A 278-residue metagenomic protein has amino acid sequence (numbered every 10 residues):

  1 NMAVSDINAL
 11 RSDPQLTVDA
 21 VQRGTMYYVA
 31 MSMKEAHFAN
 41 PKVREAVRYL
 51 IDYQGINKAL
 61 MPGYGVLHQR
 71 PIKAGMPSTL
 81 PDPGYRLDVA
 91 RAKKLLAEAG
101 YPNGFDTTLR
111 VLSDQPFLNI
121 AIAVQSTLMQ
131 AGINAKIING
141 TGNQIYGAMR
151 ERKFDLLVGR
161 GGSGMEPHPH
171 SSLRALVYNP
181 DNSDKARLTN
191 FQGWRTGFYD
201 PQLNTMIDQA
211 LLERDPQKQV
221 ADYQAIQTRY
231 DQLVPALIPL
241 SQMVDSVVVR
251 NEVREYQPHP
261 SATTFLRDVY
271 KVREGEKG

Functional and structural regions predicted by a protein language model:
N1, A20, L109-V111, N134-T141: Short beta-strand-to-loop elements that line the ligand-binding cleft of bilobed periplasmic-binding protein-like
N1-L10, Q125-S126, N134-K136: Ligand-site clamp/hinge motif
A3-D13, S163-P169: A ligand-binding cleft/hinge motif common to bilobed small-molecule-binding domains
A9-V21, A30-N40, A74-R91, Y101 (+3 more regions): Short, solvent-exposed loop/beta-turn-alpha elements that line the ligand-binding surface or hinge of extracytoplasmic
D13, G24-M26, G104, P235: Extracytoplasmic
A39-S126, Q130-A131, G197-M206, R214-P216 (+2 more regions): Append "and occasionally in soluble cytosolic enzymes with long acidic Gly/Pro-rich linkers
K58, E98-P116, L156-E166, L211-N251: Bilobed periplasmic-binding protein-like "clamshell/Venus-flytrap" ligand-binding domains
T127-K185, Y230, A236: Periplasmic binding protein-like
